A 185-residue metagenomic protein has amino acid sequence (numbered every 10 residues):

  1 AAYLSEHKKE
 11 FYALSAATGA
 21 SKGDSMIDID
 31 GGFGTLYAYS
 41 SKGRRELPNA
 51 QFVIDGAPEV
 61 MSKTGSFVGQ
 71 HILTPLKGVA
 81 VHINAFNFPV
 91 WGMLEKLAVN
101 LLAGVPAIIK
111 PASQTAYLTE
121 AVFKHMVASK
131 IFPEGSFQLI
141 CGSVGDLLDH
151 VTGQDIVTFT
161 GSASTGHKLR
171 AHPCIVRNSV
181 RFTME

Functional and structural regions predicted by a protein language model:
A1-S62: N-terminal Rossmann-like NAD(P)+-binding subdomain of aldehyde/semialdehyde dehydrogenases
P48-E185: Rossmann-like NAD(P) dinucleotide-binding subdomain of oxidoreductase/dehydrogenase enzymes
